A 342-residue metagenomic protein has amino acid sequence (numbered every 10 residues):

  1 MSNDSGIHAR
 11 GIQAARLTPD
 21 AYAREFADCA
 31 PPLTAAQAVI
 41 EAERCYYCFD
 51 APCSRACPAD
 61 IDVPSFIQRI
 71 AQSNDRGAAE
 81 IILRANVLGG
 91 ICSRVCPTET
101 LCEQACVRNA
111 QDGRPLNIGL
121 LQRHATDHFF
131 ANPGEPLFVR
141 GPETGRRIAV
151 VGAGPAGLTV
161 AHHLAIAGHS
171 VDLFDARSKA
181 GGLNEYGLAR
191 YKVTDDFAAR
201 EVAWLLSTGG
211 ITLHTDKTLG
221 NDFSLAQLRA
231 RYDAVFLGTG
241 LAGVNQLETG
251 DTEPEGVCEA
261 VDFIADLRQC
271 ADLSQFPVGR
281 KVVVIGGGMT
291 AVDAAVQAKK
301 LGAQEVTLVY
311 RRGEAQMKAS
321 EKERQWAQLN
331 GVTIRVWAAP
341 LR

Functional and structural regions predicted by a protein language model:
M1-R147, D195, V235-C258, Q275: Ferredoxin-type iron-sulfur electron-transfer modules and their immediate structural context
E43, D50, V150-F174, L213-S224 (+3 more regions): Rossmann-like dinucleotide/flavin-binding elements
R123-T126, P133-K192, R231-A242, T249: Compact, aliphatic and Gly/Pro-tolerant "microcore" segments centered on a short helix or tight beta-hairpin and their
P142, R147-V151, A199-T249, R342: Feature captures the FAD/FMN-dependent oxidoreductase FAD-binding
S170-L173, R177-S207, L213-H214, A295-L341: Rossmann-like dinucleotide-binding cores of NAD(P)H-dependent redox enzymes
